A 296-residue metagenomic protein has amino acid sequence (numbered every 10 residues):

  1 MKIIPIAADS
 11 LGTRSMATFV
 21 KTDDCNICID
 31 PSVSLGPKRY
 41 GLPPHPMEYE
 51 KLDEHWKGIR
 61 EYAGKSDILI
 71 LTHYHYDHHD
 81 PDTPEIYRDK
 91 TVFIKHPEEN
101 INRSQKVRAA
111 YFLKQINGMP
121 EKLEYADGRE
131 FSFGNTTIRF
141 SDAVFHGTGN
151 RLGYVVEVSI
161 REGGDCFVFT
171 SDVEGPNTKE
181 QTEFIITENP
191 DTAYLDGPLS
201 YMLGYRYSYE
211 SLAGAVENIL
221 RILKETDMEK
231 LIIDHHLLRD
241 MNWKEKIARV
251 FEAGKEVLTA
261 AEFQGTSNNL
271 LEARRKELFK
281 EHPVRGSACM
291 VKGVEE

Functional and structural regions predicted by a protein language model:
M1-G64, Y111-E180, N269-E296: Core dinuclear metal-dependent hydrolase active-site scaffold
T13-R14, Y74-D80, E99-N102, E174-K179 (+2 more regions): Active-site environment of divalent metal-dependent phosphoester hydrolases
C28-S32, S66-D77, F93-K95, V168-V173 (+3 more regions): Active-site neighborhood of phospho(di)ester-bond hydrolases with catalytic His/Asp-centered motifs
R39-E50, S104, M202-S211: Short, flexible/disordered intra-domain loops and linkers
P44-K95, T187-Y194, Y201: Active-site metal-binding motif and surrounding structural segment of the metallo-beta-lactamase
S104-N117, W243-G254: Short, aromatic/basic amphipathic alpha-helical patches
E124-G128, S211-E296: Binuclear metal-ion centers of metallo-dependent hydrolases, dominated by the metallo-beta-lactamase
L152-I160, E174-T178, T182-M202, Y209-E210: Conserved mixed alpha/beta catalytic, RNA-binding, or beta-rich assembly cores of soluble enzyme, regulatory
